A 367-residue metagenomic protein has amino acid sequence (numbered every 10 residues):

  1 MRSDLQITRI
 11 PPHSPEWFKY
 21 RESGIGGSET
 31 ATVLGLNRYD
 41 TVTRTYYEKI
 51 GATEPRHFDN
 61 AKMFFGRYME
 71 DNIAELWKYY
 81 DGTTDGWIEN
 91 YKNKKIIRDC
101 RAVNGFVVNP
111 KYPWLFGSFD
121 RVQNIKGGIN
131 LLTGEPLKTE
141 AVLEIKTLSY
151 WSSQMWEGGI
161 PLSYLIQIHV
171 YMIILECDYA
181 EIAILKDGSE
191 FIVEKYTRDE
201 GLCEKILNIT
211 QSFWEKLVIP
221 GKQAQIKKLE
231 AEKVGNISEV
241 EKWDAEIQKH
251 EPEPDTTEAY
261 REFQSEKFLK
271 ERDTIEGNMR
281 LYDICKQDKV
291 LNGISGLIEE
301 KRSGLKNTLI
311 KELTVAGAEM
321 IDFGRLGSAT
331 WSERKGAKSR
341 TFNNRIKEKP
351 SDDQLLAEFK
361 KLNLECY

Functional and structural regions predicted by a protein language model:
M1-Y367: Accessory terminal regions of nucleic-acid processing enzymes
